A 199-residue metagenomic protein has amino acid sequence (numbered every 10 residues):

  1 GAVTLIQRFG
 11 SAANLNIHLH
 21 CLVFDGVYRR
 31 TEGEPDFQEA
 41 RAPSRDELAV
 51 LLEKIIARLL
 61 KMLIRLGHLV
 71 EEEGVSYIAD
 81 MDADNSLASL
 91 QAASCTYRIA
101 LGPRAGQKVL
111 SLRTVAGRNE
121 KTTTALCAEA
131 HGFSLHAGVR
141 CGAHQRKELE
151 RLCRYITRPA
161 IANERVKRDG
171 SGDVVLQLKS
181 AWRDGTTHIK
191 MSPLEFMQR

Functional and structural regions predicted by a protein language model:
G1-R199: Beta->alpha loop/short-helix hinge microenvironment recognizer with preference for catalytic Tyr/His contexts
